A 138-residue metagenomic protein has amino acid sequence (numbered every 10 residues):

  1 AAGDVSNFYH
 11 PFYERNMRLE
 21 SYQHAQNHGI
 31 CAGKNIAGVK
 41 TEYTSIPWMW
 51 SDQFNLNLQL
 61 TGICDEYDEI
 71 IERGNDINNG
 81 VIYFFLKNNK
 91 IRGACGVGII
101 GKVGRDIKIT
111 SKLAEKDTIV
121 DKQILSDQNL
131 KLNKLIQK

Functional and structural regions predicted by a protein language model:
V5-V103: Mid-to-C-terminal Rossmann-like scaffold of FAD/NAD(P)H-dependent oxidoreductases
N78-Q137: C-terminal auxiliary extensions adjacent to catalytic cores
